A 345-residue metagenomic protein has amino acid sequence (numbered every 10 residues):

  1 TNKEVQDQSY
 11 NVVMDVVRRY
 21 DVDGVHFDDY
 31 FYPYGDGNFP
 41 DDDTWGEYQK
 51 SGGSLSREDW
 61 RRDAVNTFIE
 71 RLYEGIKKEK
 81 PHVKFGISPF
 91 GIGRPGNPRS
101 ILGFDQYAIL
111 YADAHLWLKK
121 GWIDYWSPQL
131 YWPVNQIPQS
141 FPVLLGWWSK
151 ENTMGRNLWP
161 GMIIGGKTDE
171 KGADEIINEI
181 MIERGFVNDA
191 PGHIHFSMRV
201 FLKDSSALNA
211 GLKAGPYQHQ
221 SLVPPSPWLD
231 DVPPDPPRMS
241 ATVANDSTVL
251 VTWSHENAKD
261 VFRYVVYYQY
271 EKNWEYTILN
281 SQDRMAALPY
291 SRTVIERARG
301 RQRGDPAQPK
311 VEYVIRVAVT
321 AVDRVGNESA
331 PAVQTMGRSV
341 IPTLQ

Functional and structural regions predicted by a protein language model:
T1-W122, Y131: Polysaccharide-binding and catalytic clefts of secreted carbohydrate-active enzymes
Y111-I137, W148-L229: Substrate-binding cleft of secreted/luminal carbohydrate-active enzymes
D231-S240: Proline-enriched interdomain boundary motifs that mark the N-terminal boundary and often initiate the first structured
S247-D260: Conserved aromatic anchor
K259-L279: Extracellular low-complexity, O-glycosylation-prone stalks/linkers
Y276-P289: Solvent-exposed serine/threonine-rich low-complexity stretches and specific carbohydrate-binding patches
I295-S329: Beta-strand-rich modules
V322-L344: Extracellular fibronectin type III
